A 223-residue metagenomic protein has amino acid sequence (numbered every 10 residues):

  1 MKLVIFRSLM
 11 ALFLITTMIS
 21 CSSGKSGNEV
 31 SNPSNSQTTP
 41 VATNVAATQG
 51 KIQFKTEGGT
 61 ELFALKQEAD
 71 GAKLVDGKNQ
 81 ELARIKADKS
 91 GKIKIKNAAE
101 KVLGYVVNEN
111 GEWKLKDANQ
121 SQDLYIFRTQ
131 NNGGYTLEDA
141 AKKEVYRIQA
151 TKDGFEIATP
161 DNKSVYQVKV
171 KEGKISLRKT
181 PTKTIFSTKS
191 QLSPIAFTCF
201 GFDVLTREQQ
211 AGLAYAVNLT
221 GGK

Functional and structural regions predicted by a protein language model:
M1-L9: Bacterial N-terminal signal peptides that target proteins for export
T17-S20: C-terminal motif of bacterial Sec signal peptides marking the signal peptidase cleavage site
G24-K223: Intrinsically disordered, low-complexity proline/glycine-rich segments
